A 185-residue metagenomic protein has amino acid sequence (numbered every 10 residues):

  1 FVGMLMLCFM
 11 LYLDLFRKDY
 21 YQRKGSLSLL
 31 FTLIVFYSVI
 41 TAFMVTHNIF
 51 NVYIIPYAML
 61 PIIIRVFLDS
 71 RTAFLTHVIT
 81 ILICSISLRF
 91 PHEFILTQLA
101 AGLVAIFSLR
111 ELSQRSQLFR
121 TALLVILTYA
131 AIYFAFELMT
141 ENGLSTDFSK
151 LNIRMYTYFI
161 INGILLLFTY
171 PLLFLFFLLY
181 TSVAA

Functional and structural regions predicted by a protein language model:
F1-S87: Core alpha-helical transmembrane segments of integral membrane proteins
G3-L11, I34-T41, L103-I106, Y129-A130 (+3 more regions): Hydrophobic core segments of alpha-helical transmembrane domains in multi-pass membrane transport and ion-translocation
D19-F31, P56-L68, F107-L127, F148-Y158: Membrane-interface segments at loop-to-transmembrane junctions
F31-Y37, F74, V78, T97-V104 (+1 more regions): Hydrophobic membrane-spanning alpha-helices of multi-pass integral membrane proteins
F43-V52, I79-I95, I106-L118, I132-T157: Transmembrane helix-loop junctions at the membrane interface of multipass transporters and ion channels
I54-M59, L96-G102: Hydrophobic core segments of alpha-helical transmembrane domains in multi-pass membrane proteins
T128-I132, N152-F177: Alpha-helical membrane-embedded segments
Y180-A185: Conserved small/polar residues in nucleotide/adenosyl-binding loops
